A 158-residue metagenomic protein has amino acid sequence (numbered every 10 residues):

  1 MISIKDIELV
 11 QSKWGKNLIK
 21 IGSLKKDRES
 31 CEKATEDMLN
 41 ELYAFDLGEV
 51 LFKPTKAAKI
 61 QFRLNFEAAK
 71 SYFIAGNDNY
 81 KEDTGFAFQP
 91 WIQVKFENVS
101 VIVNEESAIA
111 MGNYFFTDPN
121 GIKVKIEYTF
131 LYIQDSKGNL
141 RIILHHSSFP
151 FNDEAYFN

Functional and structural regions predicted by a protein language model:
I2, D6, I102, N120: Conserved aromatic-histidine-acidic binding/catalytic patches
I2-D46: Short, aromatic-enriched amphipathic alpha-helices that serve as compact interaction elements
D6, W91-Q93, I142-I143: A broad structural signal for short, well-ordered beta-strand segments within beta-sheet-rich domains
I19, F115, K137: Residue-level marker of positions within ordered structural domains that often coincide with functionally constrained
D27-V99: A solvent-exposed, acidic/Ser-Thr-rich amphipathic alpha-helical stretch
K81-P119, I126: Acidic, glycine-rich flexible loop segments
V103-M111, G121-F157: Short beta-strand edge/turn micro-motifs at domain boundaries
